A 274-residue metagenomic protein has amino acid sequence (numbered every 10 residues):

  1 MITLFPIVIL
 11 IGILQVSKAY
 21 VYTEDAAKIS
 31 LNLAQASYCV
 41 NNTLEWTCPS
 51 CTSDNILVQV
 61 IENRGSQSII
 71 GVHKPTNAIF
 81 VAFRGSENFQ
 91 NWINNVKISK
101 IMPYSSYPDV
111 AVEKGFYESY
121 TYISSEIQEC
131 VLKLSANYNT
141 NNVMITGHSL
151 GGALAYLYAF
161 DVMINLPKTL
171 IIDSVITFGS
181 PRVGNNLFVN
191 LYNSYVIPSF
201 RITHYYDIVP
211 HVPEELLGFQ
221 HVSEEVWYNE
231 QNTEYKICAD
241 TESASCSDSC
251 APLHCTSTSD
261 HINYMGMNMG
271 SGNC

Functional and structural regions predicted by a protein language model:
M1-A19: Cleavable N-terminal signal peptides of Sec/SRP-targeted secreted and luminal proteins
S17-P75: Signal-peptide-cleavage-adjacent N-terminal segments of secreted and extracellular proteins
S30, A78, S199: A residue-level signal for beta-strand positions that form part of recognition/binding surfaces within mature
C39, T76-A78, G85-F89, P181-G184 (+1 more regions): Short loop/turn segments at secondary-structure transitions that flank enzyme active sites
N42, C48-D54, K133, T241 (+3 more regions): General secretory precursor processing signal
T52-T146, N165-I172, V196: A conserved cap/lid and substrate-binding interface adjacent to the catalytic center of lipid-processing enzymes
T121, S125-F219: Serine-dependent carboxylesterase/thioesterase catalytic core of lipase-like alpha/beta-hydrolase/SGNH enzymes
N185, V189-C274: Lipolytic serine-hydrolase domain surface
